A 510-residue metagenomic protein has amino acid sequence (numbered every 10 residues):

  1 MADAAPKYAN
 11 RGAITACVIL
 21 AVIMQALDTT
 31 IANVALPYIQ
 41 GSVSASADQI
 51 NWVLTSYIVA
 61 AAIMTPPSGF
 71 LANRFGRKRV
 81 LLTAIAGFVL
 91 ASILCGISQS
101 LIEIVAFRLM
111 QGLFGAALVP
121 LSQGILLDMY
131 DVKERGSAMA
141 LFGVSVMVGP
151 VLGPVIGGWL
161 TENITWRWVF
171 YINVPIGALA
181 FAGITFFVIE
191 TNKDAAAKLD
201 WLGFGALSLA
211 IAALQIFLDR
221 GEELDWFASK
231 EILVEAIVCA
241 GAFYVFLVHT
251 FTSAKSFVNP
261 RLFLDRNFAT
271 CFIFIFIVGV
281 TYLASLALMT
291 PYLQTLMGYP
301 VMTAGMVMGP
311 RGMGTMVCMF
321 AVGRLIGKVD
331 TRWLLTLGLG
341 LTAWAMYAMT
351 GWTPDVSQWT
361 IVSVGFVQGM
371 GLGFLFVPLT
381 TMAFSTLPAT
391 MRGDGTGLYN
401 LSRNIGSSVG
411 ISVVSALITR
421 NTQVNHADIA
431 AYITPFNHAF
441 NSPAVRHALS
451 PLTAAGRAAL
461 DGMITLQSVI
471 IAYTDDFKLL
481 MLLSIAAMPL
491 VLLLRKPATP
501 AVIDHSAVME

Functional and structural regions predicted by a protein language model:
M1-K7: Short, Lys/Arg-rich, polar N-terminal cytosolic tail immediately upstream of the first transmembrane signal-anchor
A9-G69, N73, I102-I104, G143-S145 (+7 more regions): Transmembrane core module of solute transporters
L36, G149-T161, V322, G410 (+1 more regions): Small-residue (Gly/Pro/Ala) motifs that create kinks and tight helix-helix packing interfaces
Q49, L179, S402-K496, A501-E510: Hydrophobic transmembrane architecture of multi-pass small-molecule transporters
T65-G205, K230, M313: Helix-loop-helix hairpins in multi-pass membrane proteins, especially solute transporters
S98-Q99, D131, F187-E190, E222-E223 (+6 more regions): Short helix-capping/hinge motifs at transmembrane helix termini and TM-loop junctions
L152, S285, I361-F440: Small-residue-rich alpha-helical segments with characteristic i,i+4
P175-N192, S208-R220, V238-T252, A487-R495: C-terminal membrane-cytosol helix-exit motif in multi-pass small-molecule transporters
